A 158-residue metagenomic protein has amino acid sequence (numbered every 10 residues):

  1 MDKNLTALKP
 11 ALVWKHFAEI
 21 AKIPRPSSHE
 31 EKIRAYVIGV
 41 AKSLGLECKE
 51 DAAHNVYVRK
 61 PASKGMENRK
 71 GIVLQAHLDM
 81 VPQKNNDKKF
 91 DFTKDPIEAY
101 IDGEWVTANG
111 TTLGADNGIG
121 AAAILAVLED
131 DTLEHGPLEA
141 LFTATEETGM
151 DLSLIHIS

Functional and structural regions predicted by a protein language model:
K3-E104: Acidic/His- and Gly-rich active-site-bordering loop/insert found across diverse amide/peptide-bond hydrolases
L74, E104-E146: Alpha-helical metal-binding/catalytic segments enriched in His/Glu/Asp
P82-Q83, A115, E146-L152: Short, well-ordered, mixed-charge alpha-helical segments that flank or form enzyme active sites
I155-I157: Conserved small/polar residues in nucleotide/adenosyl-binding loops
